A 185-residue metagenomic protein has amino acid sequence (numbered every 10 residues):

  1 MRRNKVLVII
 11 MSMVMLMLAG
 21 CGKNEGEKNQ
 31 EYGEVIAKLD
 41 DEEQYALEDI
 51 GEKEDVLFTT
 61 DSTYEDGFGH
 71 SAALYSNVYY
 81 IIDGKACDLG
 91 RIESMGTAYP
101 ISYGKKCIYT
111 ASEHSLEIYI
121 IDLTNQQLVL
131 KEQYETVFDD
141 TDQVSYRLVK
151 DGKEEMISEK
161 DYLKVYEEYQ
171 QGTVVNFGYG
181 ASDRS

Functional and structural regions predicted by a protein language model:
M1-V8: Bacterial N-terminal signal peptides that target proteins for export
M17-G20: C-terminal motif of bacterial Sec signal peptides marking the signal peptidase cleavage site
G22-N24: Bacterial signal peptide processing site
D40-K53, P100-Y103: Structural signature of eukaryotic scaffold interfaces centered on beta-propeller domains
E54-D66, S102-E113: Short beta-strand elements that form the blades of beta-propeller/WD-repeat-like and other beta-sheet-rich scaffold
A73-R91, I118-E132: Surface-exposed loop/turn elements that mediate protein-protein interactions on large endomembrane-trafficking
E93-A98, T136-F138: Short coil/turn segments at the loop-to-beta-strand junctions that recur within blades of beta-propeller repeat folds
G104-S185: Acidic, small-residue rich beta-repeat scaffolds with periodic aromatic anchors
